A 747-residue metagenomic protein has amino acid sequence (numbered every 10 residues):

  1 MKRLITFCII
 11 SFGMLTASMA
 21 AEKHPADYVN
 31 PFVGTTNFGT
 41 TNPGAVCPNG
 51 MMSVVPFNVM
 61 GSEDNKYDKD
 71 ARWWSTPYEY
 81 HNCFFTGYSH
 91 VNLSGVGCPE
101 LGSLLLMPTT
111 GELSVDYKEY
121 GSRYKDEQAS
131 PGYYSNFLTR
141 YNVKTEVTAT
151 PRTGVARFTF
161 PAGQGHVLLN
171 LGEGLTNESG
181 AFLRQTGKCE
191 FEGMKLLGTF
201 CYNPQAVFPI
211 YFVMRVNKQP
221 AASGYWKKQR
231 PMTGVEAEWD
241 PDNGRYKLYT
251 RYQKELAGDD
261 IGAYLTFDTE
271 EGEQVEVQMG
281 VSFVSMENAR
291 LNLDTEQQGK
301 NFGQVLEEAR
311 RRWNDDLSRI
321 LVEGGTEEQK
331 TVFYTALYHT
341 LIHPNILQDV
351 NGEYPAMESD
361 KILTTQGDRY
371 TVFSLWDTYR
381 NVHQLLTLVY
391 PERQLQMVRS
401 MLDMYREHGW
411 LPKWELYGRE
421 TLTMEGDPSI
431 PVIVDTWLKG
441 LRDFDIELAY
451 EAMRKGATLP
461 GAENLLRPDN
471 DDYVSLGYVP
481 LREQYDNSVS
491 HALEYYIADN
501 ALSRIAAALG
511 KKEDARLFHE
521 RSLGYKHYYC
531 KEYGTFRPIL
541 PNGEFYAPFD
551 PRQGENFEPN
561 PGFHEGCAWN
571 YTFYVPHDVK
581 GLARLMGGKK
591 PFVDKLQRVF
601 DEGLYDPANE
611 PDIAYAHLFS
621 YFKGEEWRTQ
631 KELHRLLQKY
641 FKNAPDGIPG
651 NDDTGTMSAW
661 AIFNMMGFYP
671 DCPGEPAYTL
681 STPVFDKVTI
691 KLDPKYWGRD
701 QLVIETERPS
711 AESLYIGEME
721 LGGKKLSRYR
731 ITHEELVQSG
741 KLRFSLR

Functional and structural regions predicted by a protein language model:
M1-E22: Bacterial Sec-dependent N-terminal signal peptides
A21-H383, T387-P431, W437-L493, R504-H527 (+8 more regions): Accessory carbohydrate-recognition regions in carbohydrate-active enzymes
A498: ATP-dependent phospho-/nucleotidyl transfer catalytic cores
L702-A711: Short aromatic-glycine motifs in intrinsically disordered, low-complexity regions
